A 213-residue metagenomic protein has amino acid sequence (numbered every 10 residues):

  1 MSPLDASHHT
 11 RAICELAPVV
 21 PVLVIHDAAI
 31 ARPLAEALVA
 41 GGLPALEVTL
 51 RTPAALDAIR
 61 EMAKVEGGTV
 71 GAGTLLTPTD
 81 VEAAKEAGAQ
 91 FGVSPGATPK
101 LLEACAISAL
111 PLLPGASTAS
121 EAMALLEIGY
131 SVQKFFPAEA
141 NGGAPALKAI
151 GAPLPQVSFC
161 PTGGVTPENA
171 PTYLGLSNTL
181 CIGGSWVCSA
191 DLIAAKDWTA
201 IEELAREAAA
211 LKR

Functional and structural regions predicted by a protein language model:
M1-Q90, I107, Q156, P167-E168 (+2 more regions): Conserved N-terminal beta1-alpha1 strand-loop-helix module at the mouth
V22, E47, G71, V93 (+3 more regions): Conserved beta-strand positions in the central sheet of alpha/beta enzyme cores
V24-D27, A72-P78, S94-T98, P114-A119 (+2 more regions): Glycine-rich beta-to-alpha transition loops that act as phosphate-gripper elements at the mouths of alpha/beta enzyme
I30, A58, T79-D80, K100-L101 (+3 more regions): Short acidic active-site motifs
F91-L101, K134-A144, N178-A200: Glycine-rich phosphate-binding active-site loops on the catalytic face of alpha/beta enzymes
T98-N141: Histidine/lysine/aspartate-rich catalytic loop segments that bind and position anionic ligands
G129-K134, A146-L147, P153-Q156: A contiguous pocket-lining binding segment that forms or flanks enzyme active sites
V165-N169, W186-C188: Glycine-rich beta-alpha junction loops
